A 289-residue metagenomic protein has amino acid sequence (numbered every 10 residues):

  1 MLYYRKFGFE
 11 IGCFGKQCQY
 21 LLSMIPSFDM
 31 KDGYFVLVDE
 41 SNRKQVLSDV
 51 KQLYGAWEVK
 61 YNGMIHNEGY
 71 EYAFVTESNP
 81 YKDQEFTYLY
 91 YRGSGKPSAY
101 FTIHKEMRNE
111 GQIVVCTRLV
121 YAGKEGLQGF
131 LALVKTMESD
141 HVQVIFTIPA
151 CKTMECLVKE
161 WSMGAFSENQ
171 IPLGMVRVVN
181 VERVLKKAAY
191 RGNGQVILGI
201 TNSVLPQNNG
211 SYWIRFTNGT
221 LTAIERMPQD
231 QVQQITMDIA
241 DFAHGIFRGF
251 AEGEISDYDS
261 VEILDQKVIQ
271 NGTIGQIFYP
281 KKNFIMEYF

Functional and structural regions predicted by a protein language model:
M1-Y4, E68-Y70: Short, glycine/charge-rich beta-strand/loop segments that flank catalytic centers and engage negatively charged groups
L2, F7-F28, C116-F289: Active-site/acyl-donor-binding loops of N-acyltransferases
C13-T117, K124-Q128, A132-L133, E168-N169 (+1 more regions): Amide-forming acyltransferase catalytic core, primarily the GNAT-like/NAT-type and related acyltransferase folds
